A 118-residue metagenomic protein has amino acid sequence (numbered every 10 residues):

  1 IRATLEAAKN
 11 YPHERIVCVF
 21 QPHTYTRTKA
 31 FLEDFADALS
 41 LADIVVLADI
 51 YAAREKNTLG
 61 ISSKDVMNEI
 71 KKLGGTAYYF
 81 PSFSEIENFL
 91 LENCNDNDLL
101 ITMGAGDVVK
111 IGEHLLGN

Functional and structural regions predicted by a protein language model:
I1-N118: ATP-dependent carboxylate-amine ligase
